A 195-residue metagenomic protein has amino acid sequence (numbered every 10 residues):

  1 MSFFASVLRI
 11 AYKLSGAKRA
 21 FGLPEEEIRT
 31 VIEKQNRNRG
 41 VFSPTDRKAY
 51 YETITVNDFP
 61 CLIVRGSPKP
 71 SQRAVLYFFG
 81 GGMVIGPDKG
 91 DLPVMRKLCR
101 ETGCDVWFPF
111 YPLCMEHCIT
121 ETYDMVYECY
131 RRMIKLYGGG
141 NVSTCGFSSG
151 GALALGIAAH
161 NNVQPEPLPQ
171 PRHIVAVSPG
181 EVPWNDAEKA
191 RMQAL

Functional and structural regions predicted by a protein language model:
M1-K69: A glycine/proline-hinged amphipathic helix-loop "lid/cap" segment that gates access to hydrophobic ligand pockets
E52, V56-L195: Alpha/beta-hydrolase superfamily serine-hydrolase fold, recognizing
